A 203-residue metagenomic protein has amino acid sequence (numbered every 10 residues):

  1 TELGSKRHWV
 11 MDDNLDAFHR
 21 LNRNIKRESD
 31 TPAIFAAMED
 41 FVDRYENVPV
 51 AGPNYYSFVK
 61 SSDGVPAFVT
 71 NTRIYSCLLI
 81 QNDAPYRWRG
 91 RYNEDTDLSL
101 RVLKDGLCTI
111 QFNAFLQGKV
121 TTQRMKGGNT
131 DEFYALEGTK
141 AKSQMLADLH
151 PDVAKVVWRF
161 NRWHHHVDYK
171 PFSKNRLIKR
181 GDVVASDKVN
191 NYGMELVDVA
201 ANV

Functional and structural regions predicted by a protein language model:
T1-G4: A conserved donor-nucleotide-binding helix/loop in the catalytic core of Leloir-type glycosyltransferases
R7-H8, A154: Secondary-structure boundary/capping signal
W9, L15-C108: Conserved catalytic core of nucleotide-sugar-dependent glycosyltransferases
M11-D12, N113: Glycine-rich, histidine-containing beta strand-loop boundary motifs that form or position
G90, T96-V203: C-terminal catalytic/acceptor-binding lobe
